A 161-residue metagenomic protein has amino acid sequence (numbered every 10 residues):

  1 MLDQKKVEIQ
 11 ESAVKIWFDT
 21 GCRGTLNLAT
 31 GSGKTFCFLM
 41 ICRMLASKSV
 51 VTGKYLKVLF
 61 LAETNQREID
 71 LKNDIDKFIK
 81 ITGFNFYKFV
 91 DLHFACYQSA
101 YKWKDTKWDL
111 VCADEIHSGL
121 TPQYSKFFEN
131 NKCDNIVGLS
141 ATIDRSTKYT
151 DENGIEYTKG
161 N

Functional and structural regions predicted by a protein language model:
M1-N27: Conserved pre-motif I regulatory segment
G21-I41: Walker A/P-loop
M40, M44, K126: Active-site signature of alpha/beta-hydrolase-fold catalytic machinery across serine- and Asp/Cys-nucleophile hydrolases
Y55-T64: Conserved RecA-like ASCE P-loop NTPase motor core of nucleic-acid helicases/translocases
K57, F89-L92, W108-L110, K132-G138: Loop/turn-to-beta-strand initiation segments
N65-K107: Inter-Walker segment of RecA-like/P-loop motor cores
L92-F128: Conserved RecA-like ASCE ATPase "motif II neighborhood" in helicase/translocase motors
H117-N161: Post-DEXD/H (motif II) to motif III coupling segment of the RecA-like Helicase ATP-binding lobe
